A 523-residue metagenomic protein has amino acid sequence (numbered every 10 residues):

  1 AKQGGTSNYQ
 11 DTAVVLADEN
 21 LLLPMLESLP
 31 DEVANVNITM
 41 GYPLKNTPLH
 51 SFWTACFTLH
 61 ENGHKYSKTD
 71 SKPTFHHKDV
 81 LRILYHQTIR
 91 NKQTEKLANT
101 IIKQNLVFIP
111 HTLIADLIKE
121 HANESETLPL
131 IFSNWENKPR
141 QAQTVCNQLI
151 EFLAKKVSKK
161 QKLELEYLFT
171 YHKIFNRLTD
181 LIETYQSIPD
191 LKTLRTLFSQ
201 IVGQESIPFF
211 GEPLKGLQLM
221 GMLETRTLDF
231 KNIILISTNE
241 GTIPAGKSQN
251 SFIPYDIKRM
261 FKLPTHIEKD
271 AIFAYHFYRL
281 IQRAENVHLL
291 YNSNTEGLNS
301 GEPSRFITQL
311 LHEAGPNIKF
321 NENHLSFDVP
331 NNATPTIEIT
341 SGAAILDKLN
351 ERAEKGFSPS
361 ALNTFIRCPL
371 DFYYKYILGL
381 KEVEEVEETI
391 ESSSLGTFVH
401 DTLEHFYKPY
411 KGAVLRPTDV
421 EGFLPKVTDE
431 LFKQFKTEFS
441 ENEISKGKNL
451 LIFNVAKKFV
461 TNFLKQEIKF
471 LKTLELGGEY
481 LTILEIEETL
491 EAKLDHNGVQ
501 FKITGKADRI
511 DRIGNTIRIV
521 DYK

Functional and structural regions predicted by a protein language model:
A1-A413, E430-K433, T437-N442, K446-N454 (+2 more regions): Polyanion-engaging groove/track-forming segments
V414-D429: Non-catalytic structural connector segments
D429-Y522: Catalytic cores of nuclease domains that cleave nucleic-acid phosphodiester backbones
